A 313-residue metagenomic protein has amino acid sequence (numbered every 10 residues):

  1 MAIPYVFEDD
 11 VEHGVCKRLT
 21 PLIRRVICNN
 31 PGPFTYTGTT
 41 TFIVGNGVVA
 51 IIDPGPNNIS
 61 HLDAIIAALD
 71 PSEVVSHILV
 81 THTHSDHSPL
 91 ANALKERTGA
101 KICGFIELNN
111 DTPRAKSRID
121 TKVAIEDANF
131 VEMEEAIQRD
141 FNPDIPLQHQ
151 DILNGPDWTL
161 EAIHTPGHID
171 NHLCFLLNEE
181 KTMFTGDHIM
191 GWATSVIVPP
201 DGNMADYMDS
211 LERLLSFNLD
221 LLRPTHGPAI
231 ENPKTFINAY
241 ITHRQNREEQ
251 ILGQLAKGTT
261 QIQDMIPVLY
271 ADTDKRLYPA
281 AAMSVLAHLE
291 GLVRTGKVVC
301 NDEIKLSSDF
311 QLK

Functional and structural regions predicted by a protein language model:
I3-E8, G253-K313: C-terminal regulatory/interaction regions
H13-P71, C174-G186, G191: Conserved beta-strand hairpin/beta-sheet module of binuclear metal-dependent hydrolase folds, prominently
L19, R97-T98, N218: Short, structured coil segments at secondary-structure junctions
L22, I65, H226, I251 (+1 more regions): Residue-level signal for inorganic ion chemistry
T37, P56-P156, K181: Active-site HxH/HxHxD metal-binding segment of metal-dependent hydrolases
V49-I51, P56-N58, I125-A128, M133-I145 (+2 more regions): Metallo-beta-lactamase
T81-H87, H168, H226, H288: Histidine-centered divalent metal-coordination motifs
